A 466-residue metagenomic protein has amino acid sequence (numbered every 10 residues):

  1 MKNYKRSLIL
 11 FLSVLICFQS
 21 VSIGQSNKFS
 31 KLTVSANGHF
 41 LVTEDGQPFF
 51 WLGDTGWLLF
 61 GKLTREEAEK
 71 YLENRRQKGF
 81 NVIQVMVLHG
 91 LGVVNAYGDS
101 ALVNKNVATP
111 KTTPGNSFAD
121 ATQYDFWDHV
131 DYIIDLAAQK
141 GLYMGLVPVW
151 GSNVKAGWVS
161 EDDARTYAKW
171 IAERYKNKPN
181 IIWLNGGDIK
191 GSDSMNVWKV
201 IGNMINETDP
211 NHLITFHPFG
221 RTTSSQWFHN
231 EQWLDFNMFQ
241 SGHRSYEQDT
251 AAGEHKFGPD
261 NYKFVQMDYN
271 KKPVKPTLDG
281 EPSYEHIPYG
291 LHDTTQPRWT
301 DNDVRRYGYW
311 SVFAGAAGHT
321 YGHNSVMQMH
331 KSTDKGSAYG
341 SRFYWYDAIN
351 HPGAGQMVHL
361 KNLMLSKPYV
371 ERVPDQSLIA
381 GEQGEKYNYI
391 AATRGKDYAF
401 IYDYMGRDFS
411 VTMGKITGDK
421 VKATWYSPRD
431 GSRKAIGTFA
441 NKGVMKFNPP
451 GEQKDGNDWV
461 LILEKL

Functional and structural regions predicted by a protein language model:
M1-S26: Bacterial Sec-dependent N-terminal signal peptides
I9, V34, R174-K176, E207 (+6 more regions): Generic structural signal for beta-strand residues in well-ordered domains
L12-I16, V94, S245, L291: Alpha-helical transmembrane segments and their juxtamembrane interfaces
G24-K78, V411-T412, I416-I436, A440 (+2 more regions): Non-catalytic accessory regions flanking glycosidase/transglycosidase catalytic cores in CAZymes
N27-F29, T33-Q248, D260-Y262: Active-site mouth of glycoside hydrolases
Q47, Q266, P273-T277, E285-P288 (+2 more regions): Aromatic- and carboxylate-lined catalytic core of secreted/periplasmic carbohydrate-active enzymes
G186-M327, S337-Y344: Extracellular glycoside hydrolase catalytic/binding regions
